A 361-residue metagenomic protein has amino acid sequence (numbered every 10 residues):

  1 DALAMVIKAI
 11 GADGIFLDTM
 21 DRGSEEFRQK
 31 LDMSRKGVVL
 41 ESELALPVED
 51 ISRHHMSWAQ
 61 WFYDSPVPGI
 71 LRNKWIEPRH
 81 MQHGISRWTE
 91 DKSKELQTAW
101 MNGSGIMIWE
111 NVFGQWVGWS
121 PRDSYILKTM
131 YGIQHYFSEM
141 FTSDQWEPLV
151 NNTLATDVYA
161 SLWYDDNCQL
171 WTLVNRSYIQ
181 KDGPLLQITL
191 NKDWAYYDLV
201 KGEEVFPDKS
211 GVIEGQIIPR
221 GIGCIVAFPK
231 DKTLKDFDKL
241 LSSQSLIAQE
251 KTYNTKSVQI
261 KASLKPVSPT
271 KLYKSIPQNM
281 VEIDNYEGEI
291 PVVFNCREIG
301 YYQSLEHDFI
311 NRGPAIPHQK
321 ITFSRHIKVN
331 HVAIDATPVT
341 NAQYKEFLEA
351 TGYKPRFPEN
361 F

Functional and structural regions predicted by a protein language model:
A2-S24: Active-site groove signature of glycoside hydrolases
L3-I7, R28, D32, L96 (+2 more regions): Non-transmembrane alpha-helical segments in soluble domains of secreted/periplasmic/extracellular proteins
K8-A9, M101, H326: Alpha-helix termination/capping residues and helix-transition junctions
I10-D13, R35-L40, P277-N279, N330: Loop/turn elements at helix/coil->beta-strand transitions in domains of secreted/extracellular proteins
D18-G23, L44-L46, E359-F361: Short, solvent-exposed turn/loop segments enriched in Gly/Ser/Thr/Pro and often Arg
E25-F27, M33-P184, L190: Active-site-proximal substrate-binding groove within the catalytic cores of carbohydrate-active enzymes
L173-I260: C-terminal beta-sandwich/jelly-roll accessory domains of carbohydrate-active enzymes
D231-F361: Extended beta-strand/loop cores of jelly-roll/beta-sandwich
